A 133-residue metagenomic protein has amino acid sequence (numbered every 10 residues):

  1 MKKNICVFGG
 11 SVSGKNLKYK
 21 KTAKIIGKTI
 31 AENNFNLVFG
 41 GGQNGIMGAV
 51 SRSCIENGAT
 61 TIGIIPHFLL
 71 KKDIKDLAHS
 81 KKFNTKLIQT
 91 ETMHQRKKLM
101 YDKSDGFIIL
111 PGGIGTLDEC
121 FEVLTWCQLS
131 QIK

Functional and structural regions predicted by a protein language model:
M1-S104: A cross-family phosphate/adenosyl-ligand binding-site feature
M93-R96, G106-K133: Conserved phosphate- and dinucleotide-binding cores of soluble alpha/beta proteins, encompassing both enzyme active
